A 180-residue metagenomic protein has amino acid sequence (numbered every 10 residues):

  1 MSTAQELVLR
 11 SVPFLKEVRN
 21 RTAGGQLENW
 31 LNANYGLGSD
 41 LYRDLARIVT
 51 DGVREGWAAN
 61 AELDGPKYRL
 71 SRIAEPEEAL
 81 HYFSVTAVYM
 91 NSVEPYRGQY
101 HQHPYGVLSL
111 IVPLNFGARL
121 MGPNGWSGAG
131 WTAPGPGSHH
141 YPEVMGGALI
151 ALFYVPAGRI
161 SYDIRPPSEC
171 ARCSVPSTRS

Functional and structural regions predicted by a protein language model:
M1-R69: N-terminal, charged amphipathic alpha-helical interaction modules
A61-G98: A short glycine-rich, His/Asp/Glu-containing loop-to-beta-strand
S92-V93, N115-A118, H139-H140, G158-I160: Short Gly/Pro-enriched loop/turn and capping motifs at secondary-structure junctions
Y96-P104, M121-N124, E143-V144: Short histidine-centered beta-strand/loop micro-motifs that create catalytic or ligand/metal-coordination sites
Y100-A118: Short, conserved beta-strand element in jelly-roll/cupin
S109, G147-P167: A short hydrophobic beta-strand segment most commonly corresponding to one strand of the jelly-roll/cupin
G122-A148: Conserved metal-binding segment of the jelly-roll/cupin
E169-S180: Low-complexity intrinsically disordered segments
